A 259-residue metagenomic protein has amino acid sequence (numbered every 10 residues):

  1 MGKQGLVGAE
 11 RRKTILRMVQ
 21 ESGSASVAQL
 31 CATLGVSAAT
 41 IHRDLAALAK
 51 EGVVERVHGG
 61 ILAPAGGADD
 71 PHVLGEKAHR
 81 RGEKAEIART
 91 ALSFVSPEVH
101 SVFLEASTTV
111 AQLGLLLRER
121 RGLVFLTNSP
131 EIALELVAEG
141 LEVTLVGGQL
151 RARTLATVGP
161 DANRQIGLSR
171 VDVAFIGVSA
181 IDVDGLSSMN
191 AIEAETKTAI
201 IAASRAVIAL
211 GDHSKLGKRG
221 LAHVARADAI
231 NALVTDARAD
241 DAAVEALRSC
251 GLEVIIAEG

Functional and structural regions predicted by a protein language model:
G2-F103, G114-F125, V137-L141: HTH-adjacent hinge/linker in prokaryotic transcriptional regulators
G2-L30, G35, K50, E131-G259: Conserved phosphate- and dinucleotide-binding cores of soluble alpha/beta proteins, encompassing both enzyme active
L104-E105, T127, T235: Short beta-strand scaffold positions
T108-V110: Gly/Ser/Thr-rich loops at beta-strand to alpha-helix junctions that form or flank small-molecule/cofactor-binding
